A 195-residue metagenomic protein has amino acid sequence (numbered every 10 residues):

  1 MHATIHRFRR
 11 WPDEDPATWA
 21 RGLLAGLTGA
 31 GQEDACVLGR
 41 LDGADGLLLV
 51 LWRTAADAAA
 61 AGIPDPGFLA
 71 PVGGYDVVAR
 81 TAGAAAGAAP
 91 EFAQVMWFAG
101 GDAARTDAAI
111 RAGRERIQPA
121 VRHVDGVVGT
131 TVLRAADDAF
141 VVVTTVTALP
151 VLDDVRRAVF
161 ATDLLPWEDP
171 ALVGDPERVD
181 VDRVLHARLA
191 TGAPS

Functional and structural regions predicted by a protein language model:
M1-V141, T145-T162, W167-S195: Short S/T/G/P-rich N-terminal loop/turn motif that feeds into the first structured element of a domain
